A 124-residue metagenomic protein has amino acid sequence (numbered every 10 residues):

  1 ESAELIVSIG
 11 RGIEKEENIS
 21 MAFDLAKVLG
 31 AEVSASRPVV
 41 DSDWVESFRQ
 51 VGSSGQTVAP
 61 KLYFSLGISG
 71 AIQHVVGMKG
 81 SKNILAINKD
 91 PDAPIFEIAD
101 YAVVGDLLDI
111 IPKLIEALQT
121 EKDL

Functional and structural regions predicted by a protein language model:
E1-L124: N-terminal glycine-rich FAD/FM-binding segment characteristic of electron-transfer flavoproteins
